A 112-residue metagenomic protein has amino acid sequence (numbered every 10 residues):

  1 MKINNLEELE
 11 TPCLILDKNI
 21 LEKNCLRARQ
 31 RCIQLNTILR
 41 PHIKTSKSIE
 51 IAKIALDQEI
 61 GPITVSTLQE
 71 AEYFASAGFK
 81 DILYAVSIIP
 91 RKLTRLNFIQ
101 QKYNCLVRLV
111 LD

Functional and structural regions predicted by a protein language model:
M1, N5, N24-A28, Q69: N-proximal short alpha-helices
M1-L16: Generic N-terminal amphipathic, Lys/Arg-enriched alpha-helix
E8, R31-I33, Q101: A generic structural signal for short, solvent-exposed coil/turn residues that cap or connect secondary-structure
C13-N19, C32-I38, L56-P62, I82-Y84: Short acidic/polar alpha-helix capping motifs at helix-coil junctions
L14, C25, C105-V107: Generic preference for hydrophobic/aromatic residues in regular secondary structure cores
K18-C25, L68, L93: Short, well-ordered alpha-helical scaffold segments within catalytic/effector domains
I20-I51: N-terminal glycine-rich anion-binding loops that anchor highly charged ligand groups
H42-D112: Active-site-proximal beta-alpha core segment in soluble small-molecule metabolic enzymes
